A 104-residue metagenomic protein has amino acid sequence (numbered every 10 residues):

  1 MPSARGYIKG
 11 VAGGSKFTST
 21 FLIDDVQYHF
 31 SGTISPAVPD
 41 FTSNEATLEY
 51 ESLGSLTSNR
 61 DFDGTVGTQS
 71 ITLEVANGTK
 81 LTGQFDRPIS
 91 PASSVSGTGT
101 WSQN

Functional and structural regions predicted by a protein language model:
M1-N104: Central antiparallel beta-sheet cores of small beta-barrel/beta-sandwich binding domains
